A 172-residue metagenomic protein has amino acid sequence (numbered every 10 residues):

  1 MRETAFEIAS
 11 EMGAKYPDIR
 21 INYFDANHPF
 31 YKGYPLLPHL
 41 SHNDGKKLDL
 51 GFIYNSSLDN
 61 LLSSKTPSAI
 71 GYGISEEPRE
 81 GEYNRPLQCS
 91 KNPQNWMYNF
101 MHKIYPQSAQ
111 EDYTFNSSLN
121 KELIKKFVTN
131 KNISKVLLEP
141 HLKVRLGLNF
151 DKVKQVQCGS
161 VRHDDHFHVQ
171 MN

Functional and structural regions predicted by a protein language model:
M1-Y23, D112-I133: Active-site acidic/histidine clusters and adjacent loop/turn architecture that either coordinate catalytic ions
P17-I19, D44-L48, N132, H163-D165: Envelope-exposed proteins and targeting segments
P17-L37, H141-L146: Acidic helix-start/capping segments at beta-turn-to-alpha-helix junctions
I21-D25, L48-F52, S134-L138, H168-Q170: Structural recognition of the beta-strand scaffold that forms the well-ordered cores of secreted hydrolase catalytic
G33-S41, V156-Q157: Catalytic micro-motifs at enzyme active sites that drive phosphoryl/nucleotidyl and oxygen chemistry
H39-S63: Hydrophobic/aromatic-rich, well-ordered segments within soluble, folded domains that form packed cores
L58-N172: Catalytic cores and adjacent binding grooves of peptidoglycan-active enzymes
